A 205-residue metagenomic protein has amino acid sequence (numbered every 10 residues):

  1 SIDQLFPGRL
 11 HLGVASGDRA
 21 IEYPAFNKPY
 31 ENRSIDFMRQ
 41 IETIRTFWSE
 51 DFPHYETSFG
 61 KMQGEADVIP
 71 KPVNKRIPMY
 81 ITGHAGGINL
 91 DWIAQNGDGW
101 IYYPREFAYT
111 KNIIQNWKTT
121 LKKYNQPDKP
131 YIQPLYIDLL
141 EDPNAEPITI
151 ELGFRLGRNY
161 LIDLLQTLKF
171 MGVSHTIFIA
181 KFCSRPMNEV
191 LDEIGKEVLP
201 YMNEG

Functional and structural regions predicted by a protein language model:
S1-G205: Active-site-adjacent structural elements that line small-molecule/cofactor binding pockets in enzymes
